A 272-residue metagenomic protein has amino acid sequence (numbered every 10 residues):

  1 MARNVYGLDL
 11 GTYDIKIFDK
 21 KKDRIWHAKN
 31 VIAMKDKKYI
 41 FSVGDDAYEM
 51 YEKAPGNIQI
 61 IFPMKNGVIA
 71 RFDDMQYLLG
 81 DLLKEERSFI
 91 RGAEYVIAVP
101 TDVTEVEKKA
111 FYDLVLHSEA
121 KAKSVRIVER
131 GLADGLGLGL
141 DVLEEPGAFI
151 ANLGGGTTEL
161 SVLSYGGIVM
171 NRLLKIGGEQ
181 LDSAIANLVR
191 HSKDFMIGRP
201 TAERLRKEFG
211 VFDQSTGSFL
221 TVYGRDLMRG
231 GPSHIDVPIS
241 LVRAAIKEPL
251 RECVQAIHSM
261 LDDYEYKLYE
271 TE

Functional and structural regions predicted by a protein language model:
M1-I150, L163-E272: Nucleotide/phosphate-binding catalytic cleft detector across ATP-hydrolyzing and phosphate-transferring enzymes
G154-G155: C-terminal, charged low-complexity interaction regions
